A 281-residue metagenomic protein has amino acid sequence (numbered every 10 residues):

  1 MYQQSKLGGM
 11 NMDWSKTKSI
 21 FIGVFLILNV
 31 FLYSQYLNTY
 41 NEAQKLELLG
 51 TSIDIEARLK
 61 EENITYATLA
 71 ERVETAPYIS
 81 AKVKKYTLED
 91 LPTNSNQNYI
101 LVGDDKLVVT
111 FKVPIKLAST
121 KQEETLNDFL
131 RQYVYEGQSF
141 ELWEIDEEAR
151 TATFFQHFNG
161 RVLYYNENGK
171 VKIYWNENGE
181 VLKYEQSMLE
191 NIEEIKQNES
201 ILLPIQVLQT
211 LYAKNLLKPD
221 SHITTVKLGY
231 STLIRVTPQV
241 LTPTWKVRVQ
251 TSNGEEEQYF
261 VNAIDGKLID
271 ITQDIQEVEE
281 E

Functional and structural regions predicted by a protein language model:
Y2-E144, A149-T151, F158-V162: Preferential activation on post-signal-peptide N-terminal prodomains/segments of secreted or lumenal proteins
D104, E147-E148, W175-V181, L241-T242 (+1 more regions): Short, solvent-exposed coil/turn segments at beta-strand boundaries
Q122-Q138, E147-R161, N166-V226: Long, charged/polar, surface-exposed segments that mediate recognition or autoinhibition
S200-E281: Extracytoplasmic/luminal low-complexity segments enriched in Pro/Gly and acidic/polar residues that act as flexible
